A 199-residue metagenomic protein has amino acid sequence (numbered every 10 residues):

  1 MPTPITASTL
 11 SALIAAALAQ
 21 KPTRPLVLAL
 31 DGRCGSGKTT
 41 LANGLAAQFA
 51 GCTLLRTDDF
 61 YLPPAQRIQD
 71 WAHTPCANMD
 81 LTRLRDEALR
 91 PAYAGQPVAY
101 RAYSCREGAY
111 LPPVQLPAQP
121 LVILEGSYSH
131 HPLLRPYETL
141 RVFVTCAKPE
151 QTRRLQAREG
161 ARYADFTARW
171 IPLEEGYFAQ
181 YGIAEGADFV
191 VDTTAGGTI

Functional and structural regions predicted by a protein language model:
M1-L28: Extreme N-terminal, non-catalytic leader segments that precede Walker-type/kinase nucleotide-binding cores
R33: P-loop (Walker A) phosphate-binding loop of NTP-binding proteins
K38: Conserved lysine of the Walker
L41: Hydrophobic positions on the alpha1 helix immediately C-terminal to the Walker A/P-loop
G51-A65: Short beta-strand-centered segment that lines the nucleotide-binding/catalytic pocket of NTP-utilizing
A65-A109, L121: Conserved nucleotide-sensing/catalytic segment adjacent to the nucleotide-binding pocket in NTP-handling enzymes
A109, P113, H131, A161-I199: Small-molecule kinase domains that catalyze NTP-dependent phosphoryl transfer to phosphate-bearing small molecules
A109-R158: ATP-dependent NMP and nucleoside kinases share a basic, alpha-helical "lid"
